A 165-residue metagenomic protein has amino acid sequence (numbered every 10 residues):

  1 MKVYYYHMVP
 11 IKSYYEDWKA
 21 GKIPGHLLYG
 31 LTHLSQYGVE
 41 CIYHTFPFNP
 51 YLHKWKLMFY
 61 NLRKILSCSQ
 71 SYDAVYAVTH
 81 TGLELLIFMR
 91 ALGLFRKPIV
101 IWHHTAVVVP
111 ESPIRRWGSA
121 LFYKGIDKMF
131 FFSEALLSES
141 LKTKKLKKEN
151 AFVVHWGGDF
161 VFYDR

Functional and structural regions predicted by a protein language model:
M1-P47, Q70-Y72: N-terminal subdomain of nucleotide-sugar transferases
I42-N61, Y76-A77: A short, charged, and often flexible helix/loop element on the N-terminal side of the glycosyltransferase catalytic
N49-P50, P98-P113: A short, histidine- and acid-enriched strand-loop-helix "catalytic/donor-clamping" loop that lines the nucleotide-sugar
L62-L83, V100: Short N-terminal targeting/anchoring amphipathic segment
R63-Q70, L94-F95, V109-F130: Membrane-proximal helix-turn-helix segments that form the acceptor-binding/catalytic region of lipid-linked
A77, F131-F132: Short beta-strand scaffold positions
A135, W156-G157: Carbohydrate-associated surface elements
L141-K142, G158-R165: Acidic anion/phosphate-binding donor-loop and adjacent secondary structure in glycosyltransferase catalytic cores
